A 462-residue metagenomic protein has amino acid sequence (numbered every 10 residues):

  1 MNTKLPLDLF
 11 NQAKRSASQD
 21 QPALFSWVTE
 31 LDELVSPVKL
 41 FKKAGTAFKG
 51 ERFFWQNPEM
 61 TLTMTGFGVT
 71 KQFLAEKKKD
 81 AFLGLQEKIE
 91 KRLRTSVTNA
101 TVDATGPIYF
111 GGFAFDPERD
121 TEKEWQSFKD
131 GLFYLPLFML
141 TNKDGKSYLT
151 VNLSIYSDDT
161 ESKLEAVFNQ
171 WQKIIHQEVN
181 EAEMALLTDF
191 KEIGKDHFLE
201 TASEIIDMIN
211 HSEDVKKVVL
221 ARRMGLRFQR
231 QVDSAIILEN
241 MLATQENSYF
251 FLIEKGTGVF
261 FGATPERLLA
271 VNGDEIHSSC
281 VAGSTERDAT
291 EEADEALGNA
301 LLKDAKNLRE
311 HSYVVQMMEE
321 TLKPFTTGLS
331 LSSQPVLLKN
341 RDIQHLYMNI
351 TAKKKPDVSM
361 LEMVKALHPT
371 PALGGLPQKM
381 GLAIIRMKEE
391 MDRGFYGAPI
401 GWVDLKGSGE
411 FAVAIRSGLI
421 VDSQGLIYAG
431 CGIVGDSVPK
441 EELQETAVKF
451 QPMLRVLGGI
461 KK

Functional and structural regions predicted by a protein language model:
M1-E76: An N-terminal JmjN-like helical accessory module and its immediate linker preceding a catalytic domain
T3, S147-I174, A270-N340, V421-K462: Cytosolic ligand/metal-binding cores
L7, E90-K217, R223: Non-catalytic accessory segments adjacent to catalytic cores
E30, K191-K195, R227-F228, R287 (+6 more regions): Hydrophobic alpha-helical scaffolding
T141-K146, K255-T257, T264-P265, A270-E275 (+2 more regions): Short acidic-glycine loop/turn motifs at beta-strand connectors
V179-R267, V314, M318, F325 (+1 more regions): Active-site pocket-lining segments that scaffold enzyme catalytic pockets across diverse folds
M208, N240-T244, S284, A300 (+8 more regions): Generic, well-ordered alpha-helical scaffold segments in large soluble proteins
N349-K462: Conserved hydrophobic core element of enzyme catalytic domains
